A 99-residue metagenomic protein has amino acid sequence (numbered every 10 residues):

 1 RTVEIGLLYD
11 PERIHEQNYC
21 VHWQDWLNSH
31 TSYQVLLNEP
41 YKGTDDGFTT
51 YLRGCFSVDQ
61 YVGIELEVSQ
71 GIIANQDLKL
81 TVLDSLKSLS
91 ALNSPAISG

Functional and structural regions predicted by a protein language model:
R1-I73: Catalytic cores of processing enzymes, dominated by hydrolases/peptidases, characterized by acidic/His-rich
A74-G99: His/Asp/Glu-rich mid-to-C-terminal helical/loop segments that flank catalytic regions of hydrolases
